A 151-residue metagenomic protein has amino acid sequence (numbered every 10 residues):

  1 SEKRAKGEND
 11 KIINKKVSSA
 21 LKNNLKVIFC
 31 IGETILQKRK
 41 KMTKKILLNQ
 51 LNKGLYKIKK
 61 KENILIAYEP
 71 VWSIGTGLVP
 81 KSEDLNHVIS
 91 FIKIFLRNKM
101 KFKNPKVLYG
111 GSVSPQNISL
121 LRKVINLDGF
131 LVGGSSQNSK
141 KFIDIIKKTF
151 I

Functional and structural regions predicted by a protein language model:
S1-I151: Active-site loop-to-helix "anion-binding N-cap" substructures in soluble metabolic enzymes
